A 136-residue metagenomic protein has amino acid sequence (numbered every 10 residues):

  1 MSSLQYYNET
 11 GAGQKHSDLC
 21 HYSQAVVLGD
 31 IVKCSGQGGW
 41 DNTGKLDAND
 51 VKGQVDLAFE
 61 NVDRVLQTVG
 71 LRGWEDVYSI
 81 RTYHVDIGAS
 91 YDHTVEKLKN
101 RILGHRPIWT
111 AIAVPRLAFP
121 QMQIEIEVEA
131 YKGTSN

Functional and structural regions predicted by a protein language model:
M1-E60, R64-Y78, H84-N136: N-terminal presequence-like segments and the immediate start of the first folded domain
